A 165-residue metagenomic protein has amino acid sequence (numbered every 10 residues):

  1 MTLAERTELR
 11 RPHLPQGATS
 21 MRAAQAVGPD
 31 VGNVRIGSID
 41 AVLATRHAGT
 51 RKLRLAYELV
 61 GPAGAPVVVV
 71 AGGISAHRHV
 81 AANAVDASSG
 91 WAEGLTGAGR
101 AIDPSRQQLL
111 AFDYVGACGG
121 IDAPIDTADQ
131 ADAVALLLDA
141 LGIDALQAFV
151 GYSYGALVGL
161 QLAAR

Functional and structural regions predicted by a protein language model:
T2-V67: Catalytic-loop region of hydrolases
A63-I102: Short, surface-exposed "cap/lid" segments of acyl-processing enzymes
V69, L110-F112, V150: Hydrophobic/aromatic beta-strand patches that form the interior of the parallel beta-sheet core in alpha/beta enzyme
A92-G119: Conserved alpha/beta-hydrolase
G120-D129: Catalytic nucleophile-loop/oxyanion-hole region of alpha/beta-hydrolase and closely related hydrolase-like folds
A128-A148, Q161: Conserved acidic catalytic loop of the alpha/beta-hydrolase fold
G151-G155, G159: Gly/Ala-rich beta-loop-alpha elbow adjacent to hydrolase catalytic centers
A164: Short, well-ordered alpha-helices that flank and scaffold nucleotide-derived cofactor binding pockets
